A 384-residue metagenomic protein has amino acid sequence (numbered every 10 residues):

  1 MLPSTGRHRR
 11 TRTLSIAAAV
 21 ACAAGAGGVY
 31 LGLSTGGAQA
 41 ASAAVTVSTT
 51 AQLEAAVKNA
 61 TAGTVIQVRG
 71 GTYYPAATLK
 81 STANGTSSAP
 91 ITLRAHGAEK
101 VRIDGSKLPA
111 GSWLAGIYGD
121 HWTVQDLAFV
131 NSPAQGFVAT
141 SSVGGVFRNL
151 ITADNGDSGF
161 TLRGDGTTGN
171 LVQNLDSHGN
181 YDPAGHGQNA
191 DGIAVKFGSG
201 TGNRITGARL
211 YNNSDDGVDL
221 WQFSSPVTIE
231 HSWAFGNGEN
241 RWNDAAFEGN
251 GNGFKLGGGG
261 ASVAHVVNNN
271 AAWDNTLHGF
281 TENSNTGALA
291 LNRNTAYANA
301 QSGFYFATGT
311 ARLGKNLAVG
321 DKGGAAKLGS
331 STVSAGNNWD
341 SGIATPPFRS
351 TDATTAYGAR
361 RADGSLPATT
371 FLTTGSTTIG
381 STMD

Functional and structural regions predicted by a protein language model:
L2-V20: N-terminal export and membrane-targeting signals
G6-H8, A26-A44: C-terminal region of N-terminal signal peptides and the immediate post-cleavage residues of exported proteins
A41-A44, K58, N84, Y118 (+3 more regions): Post-signal peptide N-terminal regions of Sec-secreted extracellular proteins
A41-L79: Acidic Gly/Asp/Thr-rich repetitive segments characteristic of extracellular carbohydrate-active and adhesion proteins
A43, I193, G309-D384: Acidic, glycine- and Ser/Thr-rich low-complexity intrinsically disordered tracts in extracellular/secreted proteins
T46-S48, G70-A76, A83-A134, Y181: Right-handed parallel beta-helix/beta-spiral solenoid domain characteristic of secreted/periplasmic
T78-S81, G105-A115, N131-V138, D154-G164 (+6 more regions): Extracellular beta-strand/beta-solenoid scaffold signature
P90, H96-E99, D120-N131, V143-G156 (+8 more regions): Right-handed parallel beta-helix
